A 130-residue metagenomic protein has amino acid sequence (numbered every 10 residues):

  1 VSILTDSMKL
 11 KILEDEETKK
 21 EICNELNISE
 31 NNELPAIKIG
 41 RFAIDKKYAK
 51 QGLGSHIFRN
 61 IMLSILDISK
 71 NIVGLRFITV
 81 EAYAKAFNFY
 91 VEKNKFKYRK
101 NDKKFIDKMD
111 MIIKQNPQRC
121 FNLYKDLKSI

Functional and structural regions predicted by a protein language model:
S2-R41, K104-D110: Conserved acyl-donor/pantetheine-binding loop and adjacent beta-alpha core of acyl/acetyltransferases and related
T5-K9, K46, A86: Feature marks short, surface-exposed loop/turn motifs that line or immediately flank catalytic pockets and channel
L34-A36, F77, C120: Beta-strand-rich binding-surface signature of beta-sandwich/beta-barrel folds used to engage anionic ligands
G40-K50: A short, internal acetyl-CoA/4′-phosphopantetheine-binding micro-motif in the GNAT/acyltransferase core
K50-I65: Conserved acetyl-CoA-binding loop-helix of GNAT-fold acetyltransferases
S69-N71, L75, V80-I106: Conserved active-site alpha-helix within GNAT-family acetyltransferase domains
E81-K85, K103-I130: C-terminal "cap" of GNAT-fold acetyltransferases
